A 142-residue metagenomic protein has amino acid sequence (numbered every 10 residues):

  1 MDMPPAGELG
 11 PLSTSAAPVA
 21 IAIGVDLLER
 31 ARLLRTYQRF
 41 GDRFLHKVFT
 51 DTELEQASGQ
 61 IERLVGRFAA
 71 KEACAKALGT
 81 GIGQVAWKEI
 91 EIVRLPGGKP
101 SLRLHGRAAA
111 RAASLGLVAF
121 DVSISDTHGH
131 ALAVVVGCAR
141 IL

Functional and structural regions predicted by a protein language model:
M1-L142: Core catalytic alpha/beta fold that binds nucleotide/phospho-ligands
